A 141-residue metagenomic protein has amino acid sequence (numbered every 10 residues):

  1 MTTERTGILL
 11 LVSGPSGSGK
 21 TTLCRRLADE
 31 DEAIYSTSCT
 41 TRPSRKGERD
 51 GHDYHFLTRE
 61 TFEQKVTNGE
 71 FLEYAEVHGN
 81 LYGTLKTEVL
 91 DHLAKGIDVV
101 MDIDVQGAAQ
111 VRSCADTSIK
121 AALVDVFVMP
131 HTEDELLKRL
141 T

Functional and structural regions predicted by a protein language model:
M1-L9: Extreme N-terminal, non-catalytic leader segments that precede Walker-type/kinase nucleotide-binding cores
S13-P15: P-loop (Walker A) phosphate-binding loop of NTP-binding proteins
S18: ATP-binding Walker
T21: Walker A/P-loop
C24-R25: The feature captures the helix immediately C-terminal to the Walker
A28-T37: Post-Walker A helix-loop "phosphate-sensing" segment adjacent to the P-loop in P-loop NTPases
S38-V99, V105-Q106: ATP-dependent small-molecule kinase phosphotransfer cores that center on conserved nucleotide phosphate-binding segments
V99-V105, S118-L140: Conserved phosphate-donor/acceptor-positioning beta-strand/loop module used by diverse small-molecule
